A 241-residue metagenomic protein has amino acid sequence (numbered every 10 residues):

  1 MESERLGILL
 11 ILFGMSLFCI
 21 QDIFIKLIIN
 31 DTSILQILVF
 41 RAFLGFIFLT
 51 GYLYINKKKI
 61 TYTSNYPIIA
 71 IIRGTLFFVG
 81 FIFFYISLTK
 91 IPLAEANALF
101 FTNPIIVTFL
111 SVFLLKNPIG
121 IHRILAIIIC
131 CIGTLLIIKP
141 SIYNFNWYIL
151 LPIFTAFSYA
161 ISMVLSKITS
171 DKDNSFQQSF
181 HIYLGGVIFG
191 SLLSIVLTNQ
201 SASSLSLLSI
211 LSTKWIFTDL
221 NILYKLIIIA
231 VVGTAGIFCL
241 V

Functional and structural regions predicted by a protein language model:
L6-L12, K59-F83, W147-I153, L205-A235: Loop-to-transmembrane-helix transition segments
M15-I20, T50, G74-I82, P104-F109 (+4 more regions): Hydrophobic/small/kink-forming positions within alpha-helical transmembrane segments of polytopic membrane proteins
S16-T32, I37, I82-L93, L99-T102 (+3 more regions): Juxtamembrane C-cap of transmembrane helices in multi-pass membrane transport proteins
K26, I34-L35, L49, N144-A202: Transmembrane alpha-helical segments that form core, pore/gating elements of small-molecule transporters/exporters
S33-I47, Y85-N103, N146-S158, D219-V231: Structural signature of hydrophobic alpha-helical transmembrane segments
F46-S64, T134-N144, V187-L220: Membrane-interface helix-cap regions at the ends of transmembrane helices in multi-pass membrane proteins
N103-L125: C-terminal transmembrane-helix exit sites in multi-pass transporters
H122-K139: Hydrophobic transmembrane alpha-helices of multi-pass small-molecule transport proteins
